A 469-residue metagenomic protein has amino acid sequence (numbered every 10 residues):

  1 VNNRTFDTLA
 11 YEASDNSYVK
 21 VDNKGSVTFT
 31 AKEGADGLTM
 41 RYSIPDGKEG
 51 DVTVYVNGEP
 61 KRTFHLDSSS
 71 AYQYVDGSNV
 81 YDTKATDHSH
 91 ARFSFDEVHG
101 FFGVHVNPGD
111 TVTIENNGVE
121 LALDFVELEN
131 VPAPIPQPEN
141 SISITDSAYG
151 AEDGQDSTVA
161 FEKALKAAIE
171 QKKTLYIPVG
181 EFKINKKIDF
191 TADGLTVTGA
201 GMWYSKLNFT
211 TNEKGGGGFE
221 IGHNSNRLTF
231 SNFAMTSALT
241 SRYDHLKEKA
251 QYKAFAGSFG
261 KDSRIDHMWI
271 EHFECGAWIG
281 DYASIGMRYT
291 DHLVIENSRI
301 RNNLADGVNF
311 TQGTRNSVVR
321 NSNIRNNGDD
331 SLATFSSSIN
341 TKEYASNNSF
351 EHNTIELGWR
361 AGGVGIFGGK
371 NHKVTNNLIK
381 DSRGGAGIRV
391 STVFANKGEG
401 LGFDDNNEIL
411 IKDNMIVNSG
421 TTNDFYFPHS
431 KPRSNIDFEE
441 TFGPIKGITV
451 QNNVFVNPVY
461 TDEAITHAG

Functional and structural regions predicted by a protein language model:
V1-E139, Q451: Extracytoplasmic
A31-E33, Y42-D46, N116-G118, G199 (+4 more regions): Non-cytosolic beta-sheet module surface loops
N117, K172-E181, G199-K206, F233: Extracellular beta-strand-rich, repetitive "passenger/adhesive" scaffolds that bind or process carbohydrates
I144-P178: Acidic Gly/Asp/Thr-rich repetitive segments characteristic of extracellular carbohydrate-active and adhesion proteins
E162-A167, K183-V197, K206-N232, T236-K261 (+5 more regions): Extracellular beta-strand-rich solenoid/capping regions of secreted or surface-exposed proteins that bind or remodel
K173, N185-K187, M202, K206-G218 (+9 more regions): Short glycine/acidic-rich loop motifs that flank beta-strands on beta-rich extracellular proteins
A200-W203, N226-S237, K261-E274, R288-A305 (+6 more regions): Right-handed parallel beta-helix
I409, N414-G469: C-terminal structural cap/anchor segments
